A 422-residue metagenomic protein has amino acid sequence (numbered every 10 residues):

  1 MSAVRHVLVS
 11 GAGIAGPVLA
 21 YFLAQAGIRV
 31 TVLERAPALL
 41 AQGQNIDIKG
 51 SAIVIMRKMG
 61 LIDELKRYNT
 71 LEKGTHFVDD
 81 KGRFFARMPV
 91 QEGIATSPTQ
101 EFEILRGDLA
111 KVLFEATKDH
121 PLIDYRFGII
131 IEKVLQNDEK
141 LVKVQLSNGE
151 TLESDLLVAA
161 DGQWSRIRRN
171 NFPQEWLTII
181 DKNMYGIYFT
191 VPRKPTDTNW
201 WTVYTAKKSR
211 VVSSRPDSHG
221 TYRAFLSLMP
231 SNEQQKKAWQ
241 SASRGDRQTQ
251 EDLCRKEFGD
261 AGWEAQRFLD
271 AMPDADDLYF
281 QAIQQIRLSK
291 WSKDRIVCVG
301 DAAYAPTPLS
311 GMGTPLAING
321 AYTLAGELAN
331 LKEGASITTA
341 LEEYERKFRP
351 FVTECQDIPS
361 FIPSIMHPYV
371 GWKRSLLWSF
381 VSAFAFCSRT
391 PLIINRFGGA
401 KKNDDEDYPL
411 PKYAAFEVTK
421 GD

Functional and structural regions predicted by a protein language model:
S2-R5, Q25, G82, S310 (+1 more regions): C-terminal helical "tail/cap" subdomain of flavin- and related membrane-associated enzymes
S2-V7, A24-A26, K49-T190, R244-E251 (+2 more regions): Conserved N-terminal helical subregion
L8, T31, D124, R223-F225: A structural signal for isolated positions on well-ordered beta-strands in alpha/beta enzyme cores
S10-A36, V158-A159, I187, D276-F361 (+1 more regions): Conserved mid-domain beta->alpha element of the FAD-binding
L40-A41, I167-R168, P306-P308: Conserved protein kinase catalytic core
Q42-N45, A242-G245, L309-G313: Short, solvent-exposed loop/turn segments at secondary-structure boundaries
A86-A110, S147-E150, W164, P192-Y279: Conserved FAD/dinucleotide-binding core of flavoprotein oxidoreductases
K133, V211-S213, L288: Short, surface-exposed charged micro-motifs
